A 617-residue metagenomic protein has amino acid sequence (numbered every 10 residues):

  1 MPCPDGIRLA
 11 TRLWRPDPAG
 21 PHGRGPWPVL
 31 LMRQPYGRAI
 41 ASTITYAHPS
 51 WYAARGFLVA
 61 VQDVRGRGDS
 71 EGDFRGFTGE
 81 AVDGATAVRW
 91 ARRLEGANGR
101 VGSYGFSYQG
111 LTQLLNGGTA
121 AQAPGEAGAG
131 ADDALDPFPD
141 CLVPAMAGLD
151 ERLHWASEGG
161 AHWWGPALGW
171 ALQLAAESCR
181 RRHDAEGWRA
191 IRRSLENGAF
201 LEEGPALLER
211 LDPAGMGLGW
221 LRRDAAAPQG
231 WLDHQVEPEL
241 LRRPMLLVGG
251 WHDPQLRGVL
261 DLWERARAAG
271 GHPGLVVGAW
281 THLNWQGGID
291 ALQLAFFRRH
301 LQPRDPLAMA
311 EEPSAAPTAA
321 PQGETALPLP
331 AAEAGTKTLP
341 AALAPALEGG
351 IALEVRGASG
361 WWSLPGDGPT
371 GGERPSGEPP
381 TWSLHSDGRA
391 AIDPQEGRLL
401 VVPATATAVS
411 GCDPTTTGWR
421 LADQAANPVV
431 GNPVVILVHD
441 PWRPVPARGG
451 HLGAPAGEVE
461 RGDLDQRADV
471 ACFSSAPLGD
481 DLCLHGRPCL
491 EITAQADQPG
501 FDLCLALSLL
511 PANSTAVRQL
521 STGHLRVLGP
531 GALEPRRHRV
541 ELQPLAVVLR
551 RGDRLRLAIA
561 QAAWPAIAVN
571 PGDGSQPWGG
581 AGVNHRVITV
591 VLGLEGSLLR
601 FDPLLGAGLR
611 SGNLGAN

Functional and structural regions predicted by a protein language model:
M1-G25, L478-D480: N-terminal cap/lid segment of alpha/beta-hydrolase-fold proteins
A10, L307-N617: Glycine/threonine-rich phosphate-binding loop and adjacent beta-strand/alpha-helix elements that clamp
G20-W27, M32-Q62, R67-D69, Q255: Short substrate-entry loop that stabilizes the transition state in hydrolases
Y46, A54, G118-L240: Accessory cap/linker subdomain of secreted extracellular hydrolases
G76-L94: Alpha/beta-hydrolase active-site loop
G96-Y108: Alpha/beta-hydrolase fold nucleophile elbow
L247-G249: Short beta-strand/loop motif that positions the catalytic acidic residue of the alpha/beta-hydrolase fold
R267-L283: Catalytic histidine neighborhood in serine/cysteine hydrolases with alpha/beta-hydrolase-type architecture
